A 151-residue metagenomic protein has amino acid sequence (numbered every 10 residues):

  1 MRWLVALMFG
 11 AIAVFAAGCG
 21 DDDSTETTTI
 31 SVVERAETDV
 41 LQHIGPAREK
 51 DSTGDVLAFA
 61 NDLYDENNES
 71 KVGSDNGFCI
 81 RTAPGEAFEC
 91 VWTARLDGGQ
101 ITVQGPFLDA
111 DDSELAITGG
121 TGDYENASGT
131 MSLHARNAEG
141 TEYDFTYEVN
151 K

Functional and structural regions predicted by a protein language model:
M1-L4, M8: Positively charged n-region of N-terminal signal peptides that target proteins for export
F15-G18: C-terminal motif of bacterial Sec signal peptides marking the signal peptidase cleavage site
D23-K151: Beta-strand-enriched cores of mature, soluble protein domains
